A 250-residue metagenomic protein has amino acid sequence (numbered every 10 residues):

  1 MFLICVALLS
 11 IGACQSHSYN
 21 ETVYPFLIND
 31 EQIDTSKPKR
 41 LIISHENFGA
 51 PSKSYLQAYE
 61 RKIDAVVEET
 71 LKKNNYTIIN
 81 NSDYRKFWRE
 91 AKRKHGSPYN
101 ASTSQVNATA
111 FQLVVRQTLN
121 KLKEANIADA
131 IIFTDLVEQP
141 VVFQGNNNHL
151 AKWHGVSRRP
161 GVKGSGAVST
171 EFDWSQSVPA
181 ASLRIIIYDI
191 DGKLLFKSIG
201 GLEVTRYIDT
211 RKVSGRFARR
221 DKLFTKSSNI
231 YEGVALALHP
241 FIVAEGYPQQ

Functional and structural regions predicted by a protein language model:
F2-S10: Bacterial N-terminal signal peptides
L8, T35, E124-A125: Alpha-helix termination/capping residues and helix-transition junctions
C14-K39, A50, E138-Q250: C-terminal/domain-edge helix-coil "capping" segments
K39-H45: Short hydrophobic beta-strand segments
A50-V141, Y188, G192-L194: N-terminal segment of the mature soluble domain
